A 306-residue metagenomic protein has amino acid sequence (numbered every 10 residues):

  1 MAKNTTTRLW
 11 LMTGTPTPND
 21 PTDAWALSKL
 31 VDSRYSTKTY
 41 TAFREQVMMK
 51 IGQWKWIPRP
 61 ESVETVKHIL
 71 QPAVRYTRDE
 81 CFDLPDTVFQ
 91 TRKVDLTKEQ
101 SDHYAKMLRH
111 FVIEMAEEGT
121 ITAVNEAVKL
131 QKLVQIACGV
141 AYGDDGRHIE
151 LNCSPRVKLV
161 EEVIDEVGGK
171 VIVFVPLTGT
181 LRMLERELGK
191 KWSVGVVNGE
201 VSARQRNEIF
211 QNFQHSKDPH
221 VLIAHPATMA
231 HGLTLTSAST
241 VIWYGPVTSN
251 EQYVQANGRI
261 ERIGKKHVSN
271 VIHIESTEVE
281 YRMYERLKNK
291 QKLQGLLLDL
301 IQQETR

Functional and structural regions predicted by a protein language model:
M1-E80, K265-V268: Conserved P-loop NTPase motor "coupling/switch" region that bridges the ATPase
W10-M12, Y244, I274: Catalytic metal- and UDP-sugar-binding loop of GT-A-like glycosyltransferases, i.e., residues flanking the conserved
T15-N19, S36, M48, K98-S101 (+6 more regions): Conserved nucleotide-binding/hydrolysis micro-motifs of P-loop NTPases
N19-P21, T180-E185, R206-F210, H220-V268: SF2 helicase motor core recognition
K29, N198, H273-E275: Residue-level recognition of beta-strand->loop/alpha-helix junctions
D83-L108, V112, A116-L233, L298-R306: Conserved Helicase C-terminal RecA-like lobe
T248-R306: A conserved SF2-helicase RecA2
